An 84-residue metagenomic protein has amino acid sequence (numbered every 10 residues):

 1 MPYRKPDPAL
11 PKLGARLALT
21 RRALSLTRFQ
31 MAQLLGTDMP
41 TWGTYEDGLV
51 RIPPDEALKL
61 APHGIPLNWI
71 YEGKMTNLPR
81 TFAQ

Functional and structural regions predicted by a protein language model:
M1-A23: A short, Lys/Arg-rich alpha-helix, primarily the initiator
A15-L34, K59: Short basic helix-loop element that most often maps to the first helix and adjoining turn of HTH DNA-binding modules
L17, M31-A32, W42-Y45, I70: Conserved hydrophobic/aromatic packing and binding residues within compact polymer-binding modules
G36-I52: Recognition helix of helix-turn-helix/homeodomain-like DNA-binding domains that insert into the DNA major groove
P54-Y71: DNA major-groove recognition helix of helix-turn-helix/homeodomain DNA-binding modules
W69-Q84: Short amphipathic recognition helices of helix-turn-helix/homeodomain-type DNA-binding modules
